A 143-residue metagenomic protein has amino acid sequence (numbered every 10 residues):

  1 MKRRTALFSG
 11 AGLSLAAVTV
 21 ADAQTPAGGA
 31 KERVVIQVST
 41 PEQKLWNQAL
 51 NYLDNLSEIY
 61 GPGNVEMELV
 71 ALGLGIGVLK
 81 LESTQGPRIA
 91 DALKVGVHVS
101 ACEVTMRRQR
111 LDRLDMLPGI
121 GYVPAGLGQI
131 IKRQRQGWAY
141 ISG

Functional and structural regions predicted by a protein language model:
M1-A23: N-terminal export signals
A21-G143: Secreted/extracellular ectodomain signature
